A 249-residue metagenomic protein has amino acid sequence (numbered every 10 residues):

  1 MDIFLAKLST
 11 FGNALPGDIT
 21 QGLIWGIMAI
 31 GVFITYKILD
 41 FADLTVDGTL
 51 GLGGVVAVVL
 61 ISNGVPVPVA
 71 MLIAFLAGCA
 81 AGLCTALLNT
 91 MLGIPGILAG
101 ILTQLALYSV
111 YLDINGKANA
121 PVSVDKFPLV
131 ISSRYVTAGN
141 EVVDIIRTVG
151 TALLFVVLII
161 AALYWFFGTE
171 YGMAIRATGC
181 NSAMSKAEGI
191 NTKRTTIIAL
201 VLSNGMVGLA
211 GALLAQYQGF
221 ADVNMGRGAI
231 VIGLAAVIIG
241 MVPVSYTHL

Functional and structural regions predicted by a protein language model:
M1-M28, V56, N63-V69, E141-I146: Membrane-interfacial amphipathic/re-entrant helices at transmembrane-helix boundaries
L23-G31, G48-L52, A80-L83, G208-L213 (+1 more regions): Hydrophobic alpha-helical segments embedded in the membrane of multi-pass proteins
V55, G78, Q104-L105, L200 (+1 more regions): Residue-level recognition of pore/gate-forming positions within transmembrane alpha-helices of multi-pass
V59, L87-M91, W165: Membrane-interface helix caps of multi-pass small-molecule transporters
V65-L105, V156: Alpha-helical transmembrane segments within multi-pass membrane transporters and channels
A81, I145-D222: Helix-loop-helix "hairpin" substructures at the membrane interface of multi-pass membrane proteins
G96, G100-G168, I197-I198, A221-V223: Transmembrane helix-bundle core of multi-pass membrane transporters and related energy-transducing complexes
T247-H248: Conserved small/polar residues in nucleotide/adenosyl-binding loops
